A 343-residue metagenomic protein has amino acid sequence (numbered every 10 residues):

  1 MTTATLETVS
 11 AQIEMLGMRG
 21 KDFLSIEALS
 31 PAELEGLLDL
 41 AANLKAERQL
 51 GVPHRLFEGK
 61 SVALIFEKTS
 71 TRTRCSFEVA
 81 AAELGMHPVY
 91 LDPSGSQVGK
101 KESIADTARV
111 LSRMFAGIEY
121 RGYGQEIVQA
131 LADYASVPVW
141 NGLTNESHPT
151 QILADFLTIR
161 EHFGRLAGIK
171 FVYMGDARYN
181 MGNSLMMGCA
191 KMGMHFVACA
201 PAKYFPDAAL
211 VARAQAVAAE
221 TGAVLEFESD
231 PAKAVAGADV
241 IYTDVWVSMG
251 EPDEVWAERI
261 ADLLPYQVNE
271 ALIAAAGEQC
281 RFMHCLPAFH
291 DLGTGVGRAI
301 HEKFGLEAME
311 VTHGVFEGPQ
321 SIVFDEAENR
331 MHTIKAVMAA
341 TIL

Functional and structural regions predicted by a protein language model:
T2-A4, E302-L343: C-terminal helix-to-coil terminal segments
T2-C75, V79: Positively charged, low-complexity intrinsically disordered leader regions
Q49-G51, R55-R160, H290: Phosphate/diphosphate ligand-binding glycine-rich loop within oxidoreductases
E67-V79, E161-D244, M249-E251: Glycine-rich phosphate/diphosphate-binding loop of Rossmann-like nucleotide-binding domains
L84, M114, Y134-A135, M192 (+2 more regions): Short, structured coil segments at secondary-structure junctions
L111, L131, K233-A234, V315: Structural alpha-helical scaffold elements that stabilize or flank donor/cofactor-binding regions in carbohydrate
Q215-T312: Rossmann-like adenosine-cofactor binding region
